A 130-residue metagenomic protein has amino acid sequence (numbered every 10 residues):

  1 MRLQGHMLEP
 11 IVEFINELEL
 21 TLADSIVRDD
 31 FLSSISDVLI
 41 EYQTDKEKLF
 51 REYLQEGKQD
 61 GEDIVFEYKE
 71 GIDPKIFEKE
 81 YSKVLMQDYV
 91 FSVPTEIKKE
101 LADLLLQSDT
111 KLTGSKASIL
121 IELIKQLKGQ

Functional and structural regions predicted by a protein language model:
M1-Q130: A composition-driven surface/loop motif
